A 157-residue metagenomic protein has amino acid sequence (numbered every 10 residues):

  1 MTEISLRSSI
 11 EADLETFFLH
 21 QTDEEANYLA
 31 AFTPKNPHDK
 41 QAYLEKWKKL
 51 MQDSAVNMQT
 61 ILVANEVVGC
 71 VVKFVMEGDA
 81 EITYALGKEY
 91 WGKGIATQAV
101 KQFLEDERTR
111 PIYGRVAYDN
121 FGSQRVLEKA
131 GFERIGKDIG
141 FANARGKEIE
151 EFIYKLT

Functional and structural regions predicted by a protein language model:
M1-E15, L19-E24, T60-T157: Acyl-donor (CoA/ACP) binding surface of acyl/acetyltransferases
Q21, A30, L50-Q52: Hydrophobic residues in alpha-helical segments
E24-E25, S54: Structural motif
E25-K46: Conserved GNAT-fold acetyl-CoA-binding loop/helix
K35-D39, K48-K49, E89-Y90, D119-N120: Juxtamembrane/interface motifs at transmembrane-helix termini
L44-K48, V100-K101: A generic local structural motif
K46-T60, G69: A short helix-loop-beta-strand connector motif used in the catalytic cores of GNAT acetyltransferases and, in some
